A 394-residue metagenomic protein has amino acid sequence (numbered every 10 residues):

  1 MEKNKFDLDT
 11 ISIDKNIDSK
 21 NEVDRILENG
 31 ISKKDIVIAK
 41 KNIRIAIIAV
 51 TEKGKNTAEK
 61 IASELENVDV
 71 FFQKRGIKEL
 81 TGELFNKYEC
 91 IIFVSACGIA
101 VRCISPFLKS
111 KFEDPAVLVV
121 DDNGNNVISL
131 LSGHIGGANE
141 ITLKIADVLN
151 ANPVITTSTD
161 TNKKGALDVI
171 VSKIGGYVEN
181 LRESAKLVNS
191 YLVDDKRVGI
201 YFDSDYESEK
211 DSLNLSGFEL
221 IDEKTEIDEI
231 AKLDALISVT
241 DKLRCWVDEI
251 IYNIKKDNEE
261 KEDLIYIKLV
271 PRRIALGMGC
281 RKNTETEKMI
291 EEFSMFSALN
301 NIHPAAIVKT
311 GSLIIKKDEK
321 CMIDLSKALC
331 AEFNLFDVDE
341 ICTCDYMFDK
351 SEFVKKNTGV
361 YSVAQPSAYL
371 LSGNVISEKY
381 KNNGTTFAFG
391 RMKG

Functional and structural regions predicted by a protein language model:
E2-N42, I251-K261: Intrinsically disordered, low-complexity terminal tails and inter-domain linkers enriched for S/T/G/P/D/E
I38-E64, T385: N-terminal basic/disordered segments at the start of proteins
G54-A58, R75-G76, N86, C90 (+4 more regions): Conserved mixed alpha/beta catalytic, RNA-binding, or beta-rich assembly cores of soluble enzyme, regulatory
E59-S63, E209-S216, K320-L329: Short, aromatic/basic amphipathic alpha-helical patches
E66, A146-D147, K327-C330: Anion (oxyanion) recognition and catalysis
N67-G76: A short beta-strand-loop structural module common to alpha/beta enzyme folds
A235-I250, K268, A368-G394: C-terminal edge-of-domain segments
A306, G311-Q365, S372-V375, N383-T385: C-terminal non-catalytic interaction/assembly regions of soluble proteins
